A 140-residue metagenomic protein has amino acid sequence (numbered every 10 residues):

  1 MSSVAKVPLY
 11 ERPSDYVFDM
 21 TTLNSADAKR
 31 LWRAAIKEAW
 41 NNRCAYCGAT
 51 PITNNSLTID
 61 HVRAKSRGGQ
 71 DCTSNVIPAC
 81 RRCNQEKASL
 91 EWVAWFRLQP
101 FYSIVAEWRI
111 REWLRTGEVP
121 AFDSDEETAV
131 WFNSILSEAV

Functional and structural regions predicted by a protein language model:
M1-S2, A79: Polar low-complexity intrinsically disordered regions
S2-Y46, R111-D123, T128-L136: Short, charged surface segments at domain edges that flank catalytic/cofactor-binding sites
A34-K37, S66, Q70, R82: Short, charged/polar micro-motifs that form catalytic or ligand-binding hotspots
A45, K65-S66, S103, L114: Generic detector of intrinsically disordered, low-complexity, polar/charged segments
Y46-C47, R82: Short, cysteine/histidine-rich loop/knuckle motifs that typically chelate Zn2+
G48-P78, K87-Q99: Histidine-centered nuclease catalytic patch
S74-N75, R82-V140: A detector for short metal-coordination/catalytic motifs
